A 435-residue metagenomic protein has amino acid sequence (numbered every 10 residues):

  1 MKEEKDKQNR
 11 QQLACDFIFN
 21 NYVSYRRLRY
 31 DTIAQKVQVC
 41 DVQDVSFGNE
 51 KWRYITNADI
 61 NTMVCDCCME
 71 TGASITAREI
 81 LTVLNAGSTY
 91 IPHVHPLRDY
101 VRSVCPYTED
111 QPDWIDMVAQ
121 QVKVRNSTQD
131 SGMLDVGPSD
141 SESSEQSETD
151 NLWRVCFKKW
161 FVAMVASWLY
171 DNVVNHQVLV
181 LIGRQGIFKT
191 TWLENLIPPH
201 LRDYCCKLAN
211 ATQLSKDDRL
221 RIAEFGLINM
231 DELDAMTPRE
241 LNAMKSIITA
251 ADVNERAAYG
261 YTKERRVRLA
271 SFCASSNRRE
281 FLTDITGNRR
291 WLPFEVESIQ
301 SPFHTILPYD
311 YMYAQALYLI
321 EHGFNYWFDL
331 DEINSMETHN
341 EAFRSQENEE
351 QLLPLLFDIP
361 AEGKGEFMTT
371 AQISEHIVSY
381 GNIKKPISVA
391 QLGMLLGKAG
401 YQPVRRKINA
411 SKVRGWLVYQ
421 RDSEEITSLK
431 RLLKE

Functional and structural regions predicted by a protein language model:
M1-D113, V124-S127, V136-S139, E148-N151 (+4 more regions): N-terminal nucleic-acid engagement/recognition segments and initiation subdomains in replication, restriction
Y90-A223: P-loop NTPase catalytic core of nucleic-acid-dependent motor ATPases
V136-S144, W327-E435: DNA transaction DNA-binding modules
D218-I222, A257-S275: AAA+/SF3 P-loop NTPase mechanochemical coupling elements
F225-T249, L282-G287: Conserved AAA+/SF3 P-loop NTPase catalytic/coupling segment centered on the Walker-B
L241-E264: Conserved catalytic/switch belt of AAA+ P-loop NTPases
L282-S301: A short helix-turn-beta junction within AAA+ P-loop NTPase domains corresponding to the substrate/partner-engaging
T305-N340: Long, low-complexity, charged/polar intrinsically disordered regions in eukaryotic proteins
